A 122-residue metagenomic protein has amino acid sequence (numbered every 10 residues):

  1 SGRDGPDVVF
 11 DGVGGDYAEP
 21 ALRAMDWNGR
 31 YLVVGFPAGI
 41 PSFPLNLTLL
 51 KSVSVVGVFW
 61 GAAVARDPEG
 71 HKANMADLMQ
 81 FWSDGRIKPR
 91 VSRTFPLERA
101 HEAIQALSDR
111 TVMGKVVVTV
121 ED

Functional and structural regions predicted by a protein language model:
G2, D26, L50, T111-V112: Short conserved AdoMet
R3, M79, D84-R93, H101-D122: C-terminal capping/lid region of NAD(P)-dependent oxidoreductase domains
D7, N28, A100: Conserved G/P- and acidic residue-centered "switch" motifs that form tight phosphate/ATP-binding loops in soluble
D7-F10, L32: N-terminal Rossmann-like NAD(P) cofactor-binding module of classical short-chain dehydrogenase/reductase
G12-V13, F95-R99: Short beta->alpha linker loops
D16-I87, T119-D122: Glycine-rich phosphate-binding loop and adjacent beta-alpha segment of Rossmann(oid) nucleotide-cofactor-binding
E19, E98-H101: A broad detector of short, well-ordered amphipathic alpha-helices that serve as recognition/interaction surfaces
A24, R93-P96: A structural signal for short, well-ordered beta-strand elements
